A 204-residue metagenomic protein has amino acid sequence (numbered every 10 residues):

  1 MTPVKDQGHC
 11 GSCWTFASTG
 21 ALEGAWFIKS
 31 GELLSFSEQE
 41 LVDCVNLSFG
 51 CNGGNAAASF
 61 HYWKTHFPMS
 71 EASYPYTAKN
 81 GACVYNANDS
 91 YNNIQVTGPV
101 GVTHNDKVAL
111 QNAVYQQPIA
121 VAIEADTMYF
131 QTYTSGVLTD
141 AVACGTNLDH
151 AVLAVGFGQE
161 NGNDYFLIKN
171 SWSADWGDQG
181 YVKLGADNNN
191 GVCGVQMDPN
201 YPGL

Functional and structural regions predicted by a protein language model:
M1-L204: Catalytic-core signature of thiol
